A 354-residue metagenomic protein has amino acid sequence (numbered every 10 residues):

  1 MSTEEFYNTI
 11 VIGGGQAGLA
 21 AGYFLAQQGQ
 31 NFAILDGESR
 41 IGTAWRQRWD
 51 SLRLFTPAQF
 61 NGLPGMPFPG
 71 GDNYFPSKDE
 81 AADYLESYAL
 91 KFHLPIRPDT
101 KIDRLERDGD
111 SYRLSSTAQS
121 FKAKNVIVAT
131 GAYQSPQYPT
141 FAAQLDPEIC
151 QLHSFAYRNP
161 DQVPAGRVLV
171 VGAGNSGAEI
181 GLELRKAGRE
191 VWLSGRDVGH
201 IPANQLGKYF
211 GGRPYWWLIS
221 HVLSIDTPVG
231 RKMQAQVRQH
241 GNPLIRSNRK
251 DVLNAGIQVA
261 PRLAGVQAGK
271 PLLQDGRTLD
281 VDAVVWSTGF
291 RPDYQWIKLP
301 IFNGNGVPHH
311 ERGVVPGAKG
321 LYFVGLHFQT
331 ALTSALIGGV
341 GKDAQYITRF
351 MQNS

Functional and structural regions predicted by a protein language model:
S2-E38, G42-A44, N73-S354: Flavin (primarily FAD) cofactor-binding/catalytic cores of flavoenzymes
R40, W49-L52: Aromatic-lined carbohydrate-binding/catalytic grooves of carbohydrate-active enzymes
W45-W49, T56, P67, Q205: Short, flexible helix/strand-to-coil boundary loops that buttress conserved ligand/catalytic motifs in alpha/beta
D50, Q59, D110: Residues that flank catalytic or metal-binding motifs in active/ligand-binding sites
L54-N73, V222, D226-V229: Glycine-rich flavin
